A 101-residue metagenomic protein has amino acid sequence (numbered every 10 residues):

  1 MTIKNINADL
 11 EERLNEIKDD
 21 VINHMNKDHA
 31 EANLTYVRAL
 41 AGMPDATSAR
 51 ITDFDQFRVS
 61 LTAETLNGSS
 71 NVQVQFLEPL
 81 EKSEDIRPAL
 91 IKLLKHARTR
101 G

Functional and structural regions predicted by a protein language model:
M1-G101: Binding-site signature for planar aromatic cofactors or substrates
